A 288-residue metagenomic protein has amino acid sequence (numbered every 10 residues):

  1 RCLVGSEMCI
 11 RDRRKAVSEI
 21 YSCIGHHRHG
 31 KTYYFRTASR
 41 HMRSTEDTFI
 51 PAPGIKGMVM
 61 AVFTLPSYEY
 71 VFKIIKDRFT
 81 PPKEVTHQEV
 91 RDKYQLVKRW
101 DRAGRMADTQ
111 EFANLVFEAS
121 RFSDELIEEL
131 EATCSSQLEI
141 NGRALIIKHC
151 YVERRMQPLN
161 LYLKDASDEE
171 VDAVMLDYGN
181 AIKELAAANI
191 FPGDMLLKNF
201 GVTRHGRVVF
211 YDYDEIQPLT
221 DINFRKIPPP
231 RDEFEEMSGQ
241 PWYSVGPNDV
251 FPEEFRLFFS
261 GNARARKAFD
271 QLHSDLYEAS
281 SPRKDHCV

Functional and structural regions predicted by a protein language model:
R1-E7, R11-A166, E170-D177, A187: Conserved ATP-binding subdomain of kinase catalytic cores across diverse folds
D12, S123, P158-Y162, S167 (+7 more regions): Alpha-helix initiation/capping motif
P81, F191-D194, P282: Intrinsically disordered or highly flexible coil/loop and linker segments, enriched in small and charged/polar residues
Y94-E111, P228-F259: Active-site-adjacent segment of 2-oxoglutarate/Fe(II) JmjC oxygenases
E184-I190: Protein kinase catalytic-loop region centered on the HRD/HxD motif
F191-S244: Catalytic activation segment of kinase domains across protein kinase-like and atypical kinase folds
G239-V288: Helical subdomain adjoining the active site within ATP-dependent kinase catalytic cores
